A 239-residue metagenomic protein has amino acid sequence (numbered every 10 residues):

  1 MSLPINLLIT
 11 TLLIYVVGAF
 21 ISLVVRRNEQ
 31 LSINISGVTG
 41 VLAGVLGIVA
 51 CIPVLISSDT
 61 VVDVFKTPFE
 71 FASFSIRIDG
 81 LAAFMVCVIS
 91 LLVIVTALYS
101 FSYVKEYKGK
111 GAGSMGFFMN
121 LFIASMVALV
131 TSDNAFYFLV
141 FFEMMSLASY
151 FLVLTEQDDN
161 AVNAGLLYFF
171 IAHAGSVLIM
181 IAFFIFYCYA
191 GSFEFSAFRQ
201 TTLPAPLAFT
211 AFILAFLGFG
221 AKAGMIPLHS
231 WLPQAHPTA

Functional and structural regions predicted by a protein language model:
M1-I9, F20-F117, S192-T202: Transmembrane helix-loop-helix hairpins at membrane boundaries of multipass inner-membrane proteins
L3-I14, G80-L91, A135-A148, A205-F219: Structural signature of hydrophobic alpha-helical transmembrane segments
L13-G18, C51-V61, I179-F195, G218-P227: Specific lipid-exposed transmembrane alpha-helices and their immediate membrane-water interface residues in multi-pass
R27-Q30, E156-V162, A190, Q234-A239: Juxtamembrane helix-boundary/capping and inter-helix hinge elements in multi-pass membrane proteins
T39, G165-A172, H236-A239: Junctions where cytoplasmic loops transition into the N-terminal start of transmembrane alpha-helices in multi-pass
L91, L98, A174-V177, L217-A223: Hydrophobic/aromatic residues within the transmembrane alpha-helices of Major Facilitator Superfamily
M115-T210, A221: Alpha-helical multi-pass transmembrane bundles of energy-transducing inner-membrane proteins
A164, L214-A239: Short helix-boundary/re-entrant hairpin motifs in multi-pass inner-membrane proteins
